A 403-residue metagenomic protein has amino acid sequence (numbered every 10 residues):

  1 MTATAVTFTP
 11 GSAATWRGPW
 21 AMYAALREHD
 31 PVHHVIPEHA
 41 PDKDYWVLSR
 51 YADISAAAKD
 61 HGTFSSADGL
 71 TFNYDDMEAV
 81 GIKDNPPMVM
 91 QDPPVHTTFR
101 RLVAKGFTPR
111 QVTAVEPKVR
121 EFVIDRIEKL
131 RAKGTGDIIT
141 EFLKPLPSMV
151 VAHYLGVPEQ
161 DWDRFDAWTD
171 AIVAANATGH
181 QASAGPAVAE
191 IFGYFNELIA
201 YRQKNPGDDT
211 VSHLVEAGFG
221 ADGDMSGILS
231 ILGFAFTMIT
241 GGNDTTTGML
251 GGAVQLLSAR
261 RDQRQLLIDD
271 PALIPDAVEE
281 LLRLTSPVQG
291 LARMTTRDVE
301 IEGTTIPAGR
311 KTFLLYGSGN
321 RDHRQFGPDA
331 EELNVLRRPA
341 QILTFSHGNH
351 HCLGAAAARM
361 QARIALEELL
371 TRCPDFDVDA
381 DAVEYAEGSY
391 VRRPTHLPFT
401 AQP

Functional and structural regions predicted by a protein language model:
M1-P403: Cytochrome P450
